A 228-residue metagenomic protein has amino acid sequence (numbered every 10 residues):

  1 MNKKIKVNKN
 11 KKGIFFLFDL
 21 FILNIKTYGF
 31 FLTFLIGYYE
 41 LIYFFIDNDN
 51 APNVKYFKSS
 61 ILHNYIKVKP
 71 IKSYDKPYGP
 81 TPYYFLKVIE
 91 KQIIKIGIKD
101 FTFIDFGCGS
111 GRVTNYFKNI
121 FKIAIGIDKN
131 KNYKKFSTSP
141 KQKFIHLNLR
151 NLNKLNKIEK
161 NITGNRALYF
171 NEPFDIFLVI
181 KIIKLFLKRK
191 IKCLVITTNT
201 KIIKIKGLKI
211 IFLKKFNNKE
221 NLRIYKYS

Functional and structural regions predicted by a protein language model:
N2-I96: S-adenosyl-L-methionine
F101-G109: Conserved class I S-adenosyl-L-methionine
G111-N115: Glycine-rich SAM-binding Motif I of class I
I123-D128: Conserved SAM-binding motif I beta-strand of class I
K131-N132: Helix N-cap at the beta1-alpha1 junction of Rossmann-like dinucleotide-binding domains, i.e., the first residues
K135-K160: S-adenosyl-L-methionine
N165-F177: A short SAM/SAH-binding and catalytic strip from SAM-dependent methyltransferases
I176-Y227: C-terminal substrate-binding/active-site "lid" region of AdoMet-derived donor-dependent transferases
